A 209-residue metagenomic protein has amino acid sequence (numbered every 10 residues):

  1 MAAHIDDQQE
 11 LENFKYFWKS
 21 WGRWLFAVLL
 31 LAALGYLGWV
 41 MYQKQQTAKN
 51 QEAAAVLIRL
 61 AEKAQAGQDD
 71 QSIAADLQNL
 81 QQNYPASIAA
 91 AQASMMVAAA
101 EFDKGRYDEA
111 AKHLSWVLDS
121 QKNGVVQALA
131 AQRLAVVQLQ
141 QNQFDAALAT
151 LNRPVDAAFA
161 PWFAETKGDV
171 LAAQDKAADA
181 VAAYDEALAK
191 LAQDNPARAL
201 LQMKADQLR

Functional and structural regions predicted by a protein language model:
M1-L31: N-terminal positive-inside, membrane-proximal cytosolic segments immediately preceding the first
K63-A64, E101, Q138, L171 (+1 more regions): Residue at a conserved register position within TPR or TPR-like alpha-solenoid repeats
D69-D70, Y107, F144, A177: TPR-repeat structural position
Q82-A90, D119-Q127, P154-W162, A189-R198: Short solvent-exposed coil/turn linkers within tandem alpha-helical repeat scaffolds
